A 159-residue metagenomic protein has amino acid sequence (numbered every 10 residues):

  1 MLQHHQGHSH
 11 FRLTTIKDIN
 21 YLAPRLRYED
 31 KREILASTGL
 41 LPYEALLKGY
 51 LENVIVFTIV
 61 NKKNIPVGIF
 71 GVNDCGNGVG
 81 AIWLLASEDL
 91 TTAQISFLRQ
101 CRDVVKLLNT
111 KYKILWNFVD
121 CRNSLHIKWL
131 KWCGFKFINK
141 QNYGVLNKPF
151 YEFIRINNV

Functional and structural regions predicted by a protein language model:
G7, K31-S37: A short gly/proline-enriched turn/hairpin at secondary-structure junctions
G7-P24: A short beta-loop-alpha structural element at the N-terminal edge of CoA-dependent acyl/N-acetyltransferase catalytic
L35-I55, K106: Active-site rim helix/loop that mediates acceptor-substrate recognition in acyltransferases
T58, N64-D74, G80-A81: Conserved beta-strand in the GNAT
G78-S96, Y151: Conserved acetyl-CoA binding element of GNAT-fold acetyltransferases
A93-L107, W132: Conserved acetyl-CoA-binding loop-helix of GNAT-fold acetyltransferases
L115-K131, K136, N142-L146: Conserved beta-strand-loop-alpha-helix junction that forms the acyl-donor binding cleft
Y143-V159: C-terminal "cap" of GNAT-fold acetyltransferases
